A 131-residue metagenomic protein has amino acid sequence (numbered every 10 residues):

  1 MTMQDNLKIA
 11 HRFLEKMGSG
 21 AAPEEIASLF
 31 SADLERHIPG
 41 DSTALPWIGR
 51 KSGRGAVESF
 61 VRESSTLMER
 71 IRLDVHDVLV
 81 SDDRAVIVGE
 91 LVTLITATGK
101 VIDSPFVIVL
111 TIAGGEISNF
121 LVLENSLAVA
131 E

Functional and structural regions predicted by a protein language model:
T2-D5, R62-E131: A beta-strand edge to alpha-helix "cap/lid" segment located at domain peripheries
T2-E35: Short acidic-aromatic low-complexity motifs
A10, I26-A27, L34, G53 (+4 more regions): Hydrophobic pocket/interface hotspot
R12-A22, A44-I48, S64-M68, V88: Short, mixed-charge, low-aromatic patches
G18-S28, R50-K51, R70-D74, S126: Phosphate-binding glycine-rich loops and adjacent basic patches that engage nucleotide phosphates, nucleic-acid
A32-D77, D82: A solvent-exposed, acidic/Ser-Thr-rich amphipathic alpha-helical stretch
